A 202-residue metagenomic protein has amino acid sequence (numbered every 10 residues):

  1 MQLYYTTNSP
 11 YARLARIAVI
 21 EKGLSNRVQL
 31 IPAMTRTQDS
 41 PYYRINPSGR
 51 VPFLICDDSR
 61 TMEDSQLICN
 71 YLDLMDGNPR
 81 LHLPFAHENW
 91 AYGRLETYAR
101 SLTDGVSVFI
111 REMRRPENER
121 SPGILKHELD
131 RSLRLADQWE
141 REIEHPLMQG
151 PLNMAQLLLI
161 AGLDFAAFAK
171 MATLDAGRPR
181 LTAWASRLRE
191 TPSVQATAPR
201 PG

Functional and structural regions predicted by a protein language model:
M1-P122: GST-like domain detector, emphasizing the conserved glutathione-binding G-site in the N-terminal thioredoxin-like
C69, D73, G93-E96, A136 (+2 more regions): Non-transmembrane alpha-helical segments in soluble domains of secreted/periplasmic/extracellular proteins
G77, D104, E144, S193-V194: Generic structural signal for secondary-structure transition and capping sites
P84-F85, Q149-M154, P199-G202: Short, surface-exposed recognition loops or helix-turn segments adjacent to catalytic cores
A99-S186: GST-like fold's C-terminal all-alpha helical module
R141-I143, L188-G202: Charged/polar, low-hydrophobicity segments characteristic of intrinsically disordered regions and flexible loops
